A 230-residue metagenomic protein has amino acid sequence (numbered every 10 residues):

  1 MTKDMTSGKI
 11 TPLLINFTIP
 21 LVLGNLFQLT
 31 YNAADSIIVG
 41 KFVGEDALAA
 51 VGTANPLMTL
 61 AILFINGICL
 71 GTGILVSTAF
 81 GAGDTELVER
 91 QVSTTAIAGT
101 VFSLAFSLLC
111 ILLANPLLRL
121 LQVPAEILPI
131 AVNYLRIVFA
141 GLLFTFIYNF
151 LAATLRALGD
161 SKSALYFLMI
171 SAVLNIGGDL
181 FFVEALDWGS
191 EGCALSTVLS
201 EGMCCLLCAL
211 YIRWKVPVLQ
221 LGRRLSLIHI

Functional and structural regions predicted by a protein language model:
M1-T18, V76-G141, A185-I228: Short alpha-helical transmembrane segments in multi-pass integral membrane proteins
T11-T30, A34, L57-F64, A140 (+1 more regions): Residue-level signal for short hydrophobic patches within transmembrane helices of multi-pass membrane transporters
F17, L21-L29, N66, A98-S107 (+2 more regions): Hydrophobic alpha-helical transmembrane segments in multi-pass membrane proteins
L21, N25, I37, I74 (+5 more regions): Transmembrane alpha-helix boundary and packing residues in multipass membrane permease domains and related
V39-T59, E126-I130, S190-E191: Interfacial/gating helices of multi-pass transporter permease domains
L48-L108, T145-A164: Small-residue-rich hydrophobic transmembrane alpha-helices
L60-L63, N175-D179, C205-A209: Hydrophobic transmembrane alpha-helices of multi-pass small-molecule transporters
G99, T154-L180, L195-V198: Alpha-helical transmembrane segments of multi-pass membrane transporters/permeases
